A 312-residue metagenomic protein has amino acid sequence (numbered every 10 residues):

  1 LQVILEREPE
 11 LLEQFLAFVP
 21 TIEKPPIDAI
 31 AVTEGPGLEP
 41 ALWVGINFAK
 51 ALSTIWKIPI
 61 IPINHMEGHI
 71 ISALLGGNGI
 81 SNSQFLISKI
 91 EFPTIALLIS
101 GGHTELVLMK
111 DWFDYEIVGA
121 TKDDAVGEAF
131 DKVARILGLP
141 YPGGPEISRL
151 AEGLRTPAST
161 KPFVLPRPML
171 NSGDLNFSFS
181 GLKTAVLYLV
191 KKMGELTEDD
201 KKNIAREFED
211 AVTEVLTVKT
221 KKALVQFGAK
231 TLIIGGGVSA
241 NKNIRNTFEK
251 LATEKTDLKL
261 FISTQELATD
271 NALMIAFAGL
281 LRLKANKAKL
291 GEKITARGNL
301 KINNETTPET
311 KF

Functional and structural regions predicted by a protein language model:
L1-F312: Short acidic/glycine-rich loops and adjacent helix/strand connectors that line catalytic pockets where negatively
